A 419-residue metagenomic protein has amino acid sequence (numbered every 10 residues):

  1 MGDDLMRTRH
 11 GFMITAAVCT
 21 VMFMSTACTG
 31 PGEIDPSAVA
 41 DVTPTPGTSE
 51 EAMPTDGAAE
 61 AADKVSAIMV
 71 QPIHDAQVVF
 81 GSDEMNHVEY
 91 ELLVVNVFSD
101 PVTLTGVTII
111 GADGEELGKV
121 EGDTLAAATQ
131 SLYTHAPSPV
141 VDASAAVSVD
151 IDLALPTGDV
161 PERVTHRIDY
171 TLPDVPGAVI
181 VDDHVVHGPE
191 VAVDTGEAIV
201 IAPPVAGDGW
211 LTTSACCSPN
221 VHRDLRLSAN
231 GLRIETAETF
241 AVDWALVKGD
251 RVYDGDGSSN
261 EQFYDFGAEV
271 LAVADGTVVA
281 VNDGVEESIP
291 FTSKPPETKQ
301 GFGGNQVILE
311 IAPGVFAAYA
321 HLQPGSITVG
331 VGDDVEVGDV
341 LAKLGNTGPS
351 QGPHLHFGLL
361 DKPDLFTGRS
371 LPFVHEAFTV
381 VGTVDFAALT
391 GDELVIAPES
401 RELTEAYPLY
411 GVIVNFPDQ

Functional and structural regions predicted by a protein language model:
M24-A27: C-terminal motif of bacterial Sec signal peptides marking the signal peptidase cleavage site
T29-G32: Bacterial signal peptide processing site
V94-F98: Asparagine-centered strand-capping/turn motif at beta-strand->loop junctions
G118-V160: Intrinsically disordered, low-complexity Pro/Gly/Ser/Thr-rich segments with frequent PxxP/GP/PP motifs and embedded
A154-I199: Terminal connector regions
D194-A206, L211-T213, V221-L225, E297-G301 (+3 more regions): Acidic, glycine-rich catalytic/binding loops that coordinate metals and/or anionic ligands
Y264, T277-Q323: Zn2+-dependent peptidoglycan hydrolase active-site motif and core
L271, I311, V315-G338: Short histidine-centered loop motifs in beta-beta connectors
